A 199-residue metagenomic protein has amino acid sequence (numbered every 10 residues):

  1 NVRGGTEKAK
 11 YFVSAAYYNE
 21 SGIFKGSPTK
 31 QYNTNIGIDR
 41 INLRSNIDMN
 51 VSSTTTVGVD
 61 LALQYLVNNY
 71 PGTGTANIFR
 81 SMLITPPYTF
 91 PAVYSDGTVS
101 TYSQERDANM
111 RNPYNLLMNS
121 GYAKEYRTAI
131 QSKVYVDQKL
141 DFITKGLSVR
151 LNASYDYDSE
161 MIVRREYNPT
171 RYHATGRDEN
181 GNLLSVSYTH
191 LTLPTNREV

Functional and structural regions predicted by a protein language model:
N1-A16, E20-I23, T34-R111, A123-E125 (+2 more regions): Flexible loop and strand-edge segments within Gram-negative outer membrane beta-barrel domains
K10, T56, R127-A129, T144-R150: Outer-membrane beta-barrel architecture
V13, V59, V134, V149-L151: Membrane-embedded beta-strand positions of outer-membrane beta-barrel proteins
P28-N33, N46, L117-A123, Y135 (+1 more regions): Extracellular loop and loop/strand-boundary signature of outer-membrane beta-barrel proteins
Y167-E179: Solvent-exposed, glycine/polar-rich loop segments of beta-barrel outer-membrane systems
T189-T195: Conserved small/polar residues in nucleotide/adenosyl-binding loops
